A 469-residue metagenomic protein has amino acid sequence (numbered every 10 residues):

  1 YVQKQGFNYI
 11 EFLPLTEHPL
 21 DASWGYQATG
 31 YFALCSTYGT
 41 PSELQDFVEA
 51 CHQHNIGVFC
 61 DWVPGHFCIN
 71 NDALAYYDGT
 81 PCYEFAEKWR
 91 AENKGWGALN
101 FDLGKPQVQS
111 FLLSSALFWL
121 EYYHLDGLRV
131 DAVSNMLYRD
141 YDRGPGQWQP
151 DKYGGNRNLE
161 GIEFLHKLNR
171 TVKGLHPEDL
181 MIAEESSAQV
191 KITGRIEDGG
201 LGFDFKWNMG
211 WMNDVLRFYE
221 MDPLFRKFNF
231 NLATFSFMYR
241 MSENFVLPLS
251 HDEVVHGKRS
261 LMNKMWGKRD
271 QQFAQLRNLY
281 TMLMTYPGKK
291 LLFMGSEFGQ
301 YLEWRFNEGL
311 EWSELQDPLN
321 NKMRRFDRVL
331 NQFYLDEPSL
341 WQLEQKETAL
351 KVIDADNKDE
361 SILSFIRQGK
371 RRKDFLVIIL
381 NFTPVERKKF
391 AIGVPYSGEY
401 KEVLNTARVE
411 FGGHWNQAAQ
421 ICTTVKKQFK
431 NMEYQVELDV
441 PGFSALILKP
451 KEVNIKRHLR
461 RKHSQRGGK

Functional and structural regions predicted by a protein language model:
Y1-R157, L438: Substrate-binding/active-site clefts of carbohydrate-active enzymes
Y1-S36, E43, E49, Q53 (+3 more regions): N-terminal structural segment of carbohydrate-active enzymes
Q3, V48, A116-L120, N169 (+4 more regions): Non-transmembrane alpha-helical segments in soluble domains of secreted/periplasmic/extracellular proteins
T16, C35, P64, S134 (+4 more regions): Short, flexible loop/turn elements at secondary-structure junctions
S42, S110, L159, E163 (+4 more regions): A generic "alpha-helical surface" signal
F101-D102, P106-Q109, L315-R325: A short, structured beta-strand-centered segment in the mid-to-C-terminal lobe of catalytic cores from group-transfer
H124-D126, Y141-G309, E314, L335-I392 (+2 more regions): Conserved alpha/beta catalytic core and glycan-binding cleft of carbohydrate-active enzymes
P318-L340: Catalytic cores of secreted or luminal carbohydrate-active enzymes
